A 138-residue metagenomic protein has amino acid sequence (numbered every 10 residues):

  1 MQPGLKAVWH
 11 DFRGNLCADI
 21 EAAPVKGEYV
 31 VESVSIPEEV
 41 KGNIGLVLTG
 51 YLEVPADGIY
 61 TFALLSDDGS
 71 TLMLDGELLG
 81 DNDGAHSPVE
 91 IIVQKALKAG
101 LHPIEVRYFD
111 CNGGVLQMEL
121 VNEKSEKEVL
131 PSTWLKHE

Functional and structural regions predicted by a protein language model:
M1-T61, L65-E138: Extracellular/secretory pathway-exposed regions associated with glycan biology
